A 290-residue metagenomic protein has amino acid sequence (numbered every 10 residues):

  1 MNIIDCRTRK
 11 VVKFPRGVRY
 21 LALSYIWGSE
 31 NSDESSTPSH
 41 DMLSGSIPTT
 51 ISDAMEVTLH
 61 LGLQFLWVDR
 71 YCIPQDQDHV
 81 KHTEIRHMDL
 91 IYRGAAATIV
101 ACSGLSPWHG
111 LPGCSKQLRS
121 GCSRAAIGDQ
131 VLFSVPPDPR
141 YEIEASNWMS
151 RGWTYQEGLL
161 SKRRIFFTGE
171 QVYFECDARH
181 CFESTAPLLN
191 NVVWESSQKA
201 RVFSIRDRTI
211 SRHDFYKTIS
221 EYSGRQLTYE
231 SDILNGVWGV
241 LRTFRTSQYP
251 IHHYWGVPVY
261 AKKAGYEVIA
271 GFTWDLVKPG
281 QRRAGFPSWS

Functional and structural regions predicted by a protein language model:
M1-L61, I73-S290: Feature captures the RNA virus RNA-dependent RNA polymerase
V68: Conserved functional hotspot residues or short segments at active or partner-binding sites across diverse domains
